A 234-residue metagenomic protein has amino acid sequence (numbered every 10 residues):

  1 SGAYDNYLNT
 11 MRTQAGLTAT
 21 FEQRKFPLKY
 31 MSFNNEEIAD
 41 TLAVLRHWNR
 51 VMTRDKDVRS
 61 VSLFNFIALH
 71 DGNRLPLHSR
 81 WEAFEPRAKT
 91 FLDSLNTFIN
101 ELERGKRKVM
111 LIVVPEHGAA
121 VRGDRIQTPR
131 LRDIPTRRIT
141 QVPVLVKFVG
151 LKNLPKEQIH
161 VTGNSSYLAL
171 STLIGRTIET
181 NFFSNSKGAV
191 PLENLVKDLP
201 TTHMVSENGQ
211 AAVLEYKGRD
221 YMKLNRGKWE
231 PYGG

Functional and structural regions predicted by a protein language model:
S1-D5, N9, K108, D198 (+1 more regions): Secreted, luminal/periplasmic, and some membrane-associated catalytic domains that remodel anionic oxygen-ester
S1-R74, Y167, T172, R176-I178 (+1 more regions): Active-site-proximal alpha/beta segments of enzymes that process anionic O-linked groups
G2-N9, R74-L77, R122-T128, R132: Short aromatic-enriched loop/helix-cap "lid" or pocket-rim segments at secondary-structure transitions that line
F21, K25-F26, L75-S79, L151-K156: Flexible internal linker/loop segments at domain or repeat junctions
N35, R46-R50, N100-K106, R132-D133 (+1 more regions): Membrane-interface soluble catalytic domains
N35-K56, S60, G72-P115, A119-R122 (+1 more regions): A long, amphipathic alpha-helix that forms part of the scaffold/cap immediately adjacent to metal-dependent active
S60-A68, M110-P115, V146, S206-E207: Short beta-strand segments
R104-K152: Histidine-centered active-site microenvironments of extracellular/periplasmic hydrolases and transferases
